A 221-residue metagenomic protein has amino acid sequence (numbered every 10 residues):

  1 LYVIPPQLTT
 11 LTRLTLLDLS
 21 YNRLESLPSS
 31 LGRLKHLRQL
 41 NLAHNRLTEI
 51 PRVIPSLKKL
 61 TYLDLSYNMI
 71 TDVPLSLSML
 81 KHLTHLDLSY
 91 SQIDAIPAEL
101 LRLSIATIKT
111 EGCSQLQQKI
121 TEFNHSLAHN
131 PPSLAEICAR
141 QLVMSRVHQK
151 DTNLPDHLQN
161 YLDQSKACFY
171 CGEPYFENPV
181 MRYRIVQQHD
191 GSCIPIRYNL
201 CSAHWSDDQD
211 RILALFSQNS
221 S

Functional and structural regions predicted by a protein language model:
L1, L14-N22, L40-N45, L63-N68 (+2 more regions): LRR/LRR-like solenoid scaffold signature
I4-Q7, L27-S30, I50-V53, V73-S76 (+2 more regions): The feature encodes a structural signal of leucine-rich repeats
T9-R13, G32-L37, P55-L60, S78-L83 (+1 more regions): Leucine-rich repeat
T61-F169, Y175: Leucine-rich repeat domain C-terminal region
C168-G172, Y198-C201: Short cysteine-rich clusters marking metal-coordination/redox-active sites
Y175-E177, S206-Q209: Short functional micro-motifs and their immediate structural scaffolds
Y175-I194: Short recognition patches in nucleic-acid-associated and regulatory proteins
D190-D207: Cysteine-rich micro-motifs
